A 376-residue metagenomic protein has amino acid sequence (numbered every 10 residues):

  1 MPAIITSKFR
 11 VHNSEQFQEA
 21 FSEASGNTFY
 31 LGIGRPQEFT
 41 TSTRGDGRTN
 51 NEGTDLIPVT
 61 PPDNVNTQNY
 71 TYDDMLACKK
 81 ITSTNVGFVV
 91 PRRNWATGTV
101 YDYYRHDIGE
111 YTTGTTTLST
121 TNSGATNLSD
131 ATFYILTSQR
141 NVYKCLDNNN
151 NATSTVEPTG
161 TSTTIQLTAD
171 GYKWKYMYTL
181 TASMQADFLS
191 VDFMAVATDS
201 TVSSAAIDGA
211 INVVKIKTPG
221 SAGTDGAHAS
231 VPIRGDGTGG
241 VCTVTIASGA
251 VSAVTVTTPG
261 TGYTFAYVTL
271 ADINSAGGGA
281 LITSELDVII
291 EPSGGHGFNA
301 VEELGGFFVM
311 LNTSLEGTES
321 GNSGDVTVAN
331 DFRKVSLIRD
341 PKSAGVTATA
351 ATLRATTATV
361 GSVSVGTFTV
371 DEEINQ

Functional and structural regions predicted by a protein language model:
M1-V142, L146-Q376: Feature for peripheral, non-core segments
